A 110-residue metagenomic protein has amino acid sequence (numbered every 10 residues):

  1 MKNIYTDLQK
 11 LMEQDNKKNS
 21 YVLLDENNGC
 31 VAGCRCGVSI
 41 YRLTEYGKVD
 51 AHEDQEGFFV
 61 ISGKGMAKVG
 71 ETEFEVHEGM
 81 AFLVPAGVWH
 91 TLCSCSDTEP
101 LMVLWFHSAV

Functional and structural regions predicted by a protein language model:
M1-R35, K48: A short, N-terminal "cap"/entry segment at the start of jelly-roll beta-barrel domains of the cupin/DSBH fold
D25-E26, Y46-H52, C93-C95: Short histidine-centered beta-strand/loop micro-motifs that create catalytic or ligand/metal-coordination sites
I40-R42, A51-A67: Short, conserved beta-strand element in jelly-roll/cupin
K68-T72, D97: Short strand-coil-strand connectors
E71-A86: Short acidic-glycine-tyrosine-enriched beta hairpin
A86-V110: Ligand-binding loop in jelly-roll beta-barrel domains
